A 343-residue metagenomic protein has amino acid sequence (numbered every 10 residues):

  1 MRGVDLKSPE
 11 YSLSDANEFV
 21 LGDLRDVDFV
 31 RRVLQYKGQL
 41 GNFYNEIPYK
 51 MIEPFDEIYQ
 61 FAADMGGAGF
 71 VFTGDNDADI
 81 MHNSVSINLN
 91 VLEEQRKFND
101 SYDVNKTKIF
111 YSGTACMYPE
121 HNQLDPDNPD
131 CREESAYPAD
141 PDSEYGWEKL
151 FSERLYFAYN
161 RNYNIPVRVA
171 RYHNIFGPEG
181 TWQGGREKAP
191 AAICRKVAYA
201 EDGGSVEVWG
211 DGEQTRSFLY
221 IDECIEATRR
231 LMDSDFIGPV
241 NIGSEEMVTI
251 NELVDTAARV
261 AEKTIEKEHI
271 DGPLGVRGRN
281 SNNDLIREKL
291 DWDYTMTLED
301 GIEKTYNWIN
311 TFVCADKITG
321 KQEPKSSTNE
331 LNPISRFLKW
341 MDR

Functional and structural regions predicted by a protein language model:
S14-V27: Rossmann-fold cofactor-recognition segment
L24-S84: NAD(P)H-binding glycine-rich loop region in Rossmannoid oxidoreductase-like domains and their noncatalytic homologs
Q60, S86-D142: Conserved Rossmann-fold NAD(P)-dependent oxidoreductase catalytic core, especially the SDR/UDP-sugar
G67-A68, Y111-P129, E144-L150, R161-N162 (+1 more regions): Conserved catalytic-site region of short-chain dehydrogenase/reductase
N90, R132, Y199-R343: C-terminal substrate-binding subdomain of Rossmann-fold SDR/epimerase-dehydratase oxidoreductases
L92-K97, E120, D140-R171, A192-D202: Active-site Tyr-X1-5-Lys
D103-I109, G113-T114, E153-T181, D202 (+1 more regions): Conserved beta-loop-beta element that borders a ligand/cofactor-binding pocket
M117-E120, S143-E144, R168-P190, T215: Flexible, glycine-rich beta-alpha linker
